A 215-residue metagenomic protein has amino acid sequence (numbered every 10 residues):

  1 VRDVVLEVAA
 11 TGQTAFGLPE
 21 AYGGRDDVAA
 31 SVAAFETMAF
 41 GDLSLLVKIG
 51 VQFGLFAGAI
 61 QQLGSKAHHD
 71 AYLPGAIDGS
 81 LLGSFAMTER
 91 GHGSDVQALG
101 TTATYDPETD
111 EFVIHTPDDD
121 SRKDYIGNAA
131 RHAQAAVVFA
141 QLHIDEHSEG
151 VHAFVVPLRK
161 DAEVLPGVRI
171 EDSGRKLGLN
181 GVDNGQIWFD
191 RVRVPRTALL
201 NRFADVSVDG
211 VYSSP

Functional and structural regions predicted by a protein language model:
V1-S84, G93-S94, Y105-V113: Amphipathic, small/basic residue-rich leader segments at the start of a protein or domain
A21-G23, R90-H92, D119-S121, H143-D145 (+3 more regions): Short, glycine-/Ser/Thr-/acidic-enriched flexible segments
S80-M87, R122, V168-E171: Short Pro/Gly-enriched beta-strand edge/turn motifs at strand-loop
L99, D124-G127, D172-R175: Short beta-alpha junctions and helix-cap segments that line functional grooves
G100-T104: Hydrophobic/aromatic beta-strand elements that line small-molecule binding cavities or substrate pockets in beta-rich
P107, E111-R169: A short core secondary-structure module
I126-N128, D161-A162, W188-P215: A glycine-rich, basic-preceded beta-loop-alpha segment at the flavin cofactor/substrate interface of flavin-utilizing
L165-R191: Flexible, small-/acidic-enriched active-site or ligand-binding loops
